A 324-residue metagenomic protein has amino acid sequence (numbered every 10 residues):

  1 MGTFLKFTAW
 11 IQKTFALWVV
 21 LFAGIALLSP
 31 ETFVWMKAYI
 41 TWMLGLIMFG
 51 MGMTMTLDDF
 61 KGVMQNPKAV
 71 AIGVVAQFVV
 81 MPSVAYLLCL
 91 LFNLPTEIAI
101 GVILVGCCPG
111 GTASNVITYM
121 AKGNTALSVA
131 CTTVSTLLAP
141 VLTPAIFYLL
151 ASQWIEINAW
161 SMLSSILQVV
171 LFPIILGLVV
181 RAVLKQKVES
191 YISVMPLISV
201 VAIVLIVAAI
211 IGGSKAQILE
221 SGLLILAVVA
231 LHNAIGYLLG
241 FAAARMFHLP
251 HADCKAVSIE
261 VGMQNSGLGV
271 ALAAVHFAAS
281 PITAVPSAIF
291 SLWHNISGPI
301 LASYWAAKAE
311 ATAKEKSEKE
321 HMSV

Functional and structural regions predicted by a protein language model:
M1-V324: Alpha-helical transmembrane segments of multi-pass small-molecule/ion transporters
